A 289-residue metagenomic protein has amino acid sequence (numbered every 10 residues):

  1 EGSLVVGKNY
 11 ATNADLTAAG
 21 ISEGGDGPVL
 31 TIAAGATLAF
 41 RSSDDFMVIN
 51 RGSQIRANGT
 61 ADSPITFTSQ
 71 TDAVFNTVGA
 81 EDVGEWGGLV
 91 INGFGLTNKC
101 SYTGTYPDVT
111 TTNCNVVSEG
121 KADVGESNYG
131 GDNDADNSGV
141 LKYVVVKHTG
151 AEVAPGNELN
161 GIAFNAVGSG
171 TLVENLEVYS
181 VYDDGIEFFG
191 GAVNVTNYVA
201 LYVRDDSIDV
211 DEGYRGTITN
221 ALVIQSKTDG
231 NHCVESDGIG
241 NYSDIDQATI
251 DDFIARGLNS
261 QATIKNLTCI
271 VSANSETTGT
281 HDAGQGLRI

Functional and structural regions predicted by a protein language model:
E1-I289: Beta-strand/loop edge motif enriched in small/polar residues
